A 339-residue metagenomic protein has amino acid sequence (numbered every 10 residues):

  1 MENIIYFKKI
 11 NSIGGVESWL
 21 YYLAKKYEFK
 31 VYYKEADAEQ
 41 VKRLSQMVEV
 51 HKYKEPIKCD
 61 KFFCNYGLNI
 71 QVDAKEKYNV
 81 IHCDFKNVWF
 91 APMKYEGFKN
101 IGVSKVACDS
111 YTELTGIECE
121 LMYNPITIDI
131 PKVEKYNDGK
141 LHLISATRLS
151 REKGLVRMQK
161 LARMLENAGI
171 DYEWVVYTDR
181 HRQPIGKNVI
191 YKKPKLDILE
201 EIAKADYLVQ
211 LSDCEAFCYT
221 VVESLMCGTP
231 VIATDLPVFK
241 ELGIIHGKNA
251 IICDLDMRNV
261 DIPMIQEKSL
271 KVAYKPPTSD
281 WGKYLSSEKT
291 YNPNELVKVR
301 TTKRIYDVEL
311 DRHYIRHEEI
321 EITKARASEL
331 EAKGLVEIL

Functional and structural regions predicted by a protein language model:
I5, I126, E134-K153, Q159-A162: Conserved donor-binding/catalytic core segment of Leloir-type glycosyltransferases
G15, D254-P293: A charged, aromatic-enriched C-terminal amphipathic alpha-helix characteristic of glycosyltransferases across folds
Y53, R180, V189-I202: Conserved active-site histidine-acidic residue motif and adjacent donor-binding/catalytic loop of glycosyltransferases
W89-A91, E113, L121-K140: Acidic anion/phosphate-binding donor-loop and adjacent secondary structure in glycosyltransferase catalytic cores
A91-C119: A short, active-site helix/loop in glycosyltransferases that binds the activated sugar's phosphate group
L199, F217, V222-M226, P237-L242: Short alpha-helical segment that forms part of, or immediately flanks, the ligand-binding pocket in carbohydrate-active
D213: Aromatic "clamp/platform" in nucleotide-sugar-dependent glycosyltransferases that forms part of the donor/acceptor
P230-A233: Short hydrophobic beta-strand element within catalytic cores of glycosyltransferases and related nucleotide-activated
